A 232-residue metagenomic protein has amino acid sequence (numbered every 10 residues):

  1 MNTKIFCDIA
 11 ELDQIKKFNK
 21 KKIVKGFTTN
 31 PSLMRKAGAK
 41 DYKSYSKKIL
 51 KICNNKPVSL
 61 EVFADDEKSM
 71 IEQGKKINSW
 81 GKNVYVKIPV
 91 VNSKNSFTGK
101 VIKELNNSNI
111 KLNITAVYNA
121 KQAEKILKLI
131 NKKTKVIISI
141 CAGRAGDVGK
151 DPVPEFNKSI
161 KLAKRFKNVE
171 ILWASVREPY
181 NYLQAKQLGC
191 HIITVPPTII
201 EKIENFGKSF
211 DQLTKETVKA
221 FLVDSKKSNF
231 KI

Functional and structural regions predicted by a protein language model:
M1-N2, K164: N-terminal small/glycine-rich loop or linker at the start of catalytic domains across soluble metabolic enzymes
N2-K16, K21-V24, T28-E104, S108 (+1 more regions): Active-site beta->alpha loop and helix N-cap motifs at the rims of alpha/beta catalytic domains
M34-R35, D66-E67, S93-K94, A120-A123 (+2 more regions): Short secondary-structure capping/turn micro-motifs that flank functional sites
I110-E201, G207-S228: Catalytic alpha/beta core domains of metabolic enzymes, predominantly
